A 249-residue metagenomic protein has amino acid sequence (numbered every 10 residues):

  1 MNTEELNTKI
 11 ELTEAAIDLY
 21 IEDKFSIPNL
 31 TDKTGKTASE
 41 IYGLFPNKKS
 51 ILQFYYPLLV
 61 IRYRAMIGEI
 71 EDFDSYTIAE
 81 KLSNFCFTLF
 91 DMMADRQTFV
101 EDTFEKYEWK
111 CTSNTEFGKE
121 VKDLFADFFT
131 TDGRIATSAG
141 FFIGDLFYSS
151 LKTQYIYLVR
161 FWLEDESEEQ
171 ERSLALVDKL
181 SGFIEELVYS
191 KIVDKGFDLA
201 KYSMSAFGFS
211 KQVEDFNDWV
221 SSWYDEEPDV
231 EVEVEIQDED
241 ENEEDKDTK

Functional and structural regions predicted by a protein language model:
L6-I17, Y42-G68, D72, S83 (+2 more regions): An amphipathic alpha-helix adjacent to DNA-recognition modules
I10, Q53, F104, L163-E166 (+1 more regions): Soluble, non-transmembrane catalytic domains of enzymes that act on hydrophobic metabolites at membranes
E22-F54: Helix-turn-helix
F54, E69-D102, W109-K110, K119: Hydrophobic alpha-helical connector segments
T112-A136, D145-V159, S181: Amphipathic alpha-helical packing segments from all-alpha helical-bundle domains
R134-S138, W162-E171: Inter-helical turn/loop segments and adjacent helix faces that build the functional surface of alpha-helical bundle
S167-K249: C-terminal peripheral helix-coil segments that are non-catalytic and often amphipathic
